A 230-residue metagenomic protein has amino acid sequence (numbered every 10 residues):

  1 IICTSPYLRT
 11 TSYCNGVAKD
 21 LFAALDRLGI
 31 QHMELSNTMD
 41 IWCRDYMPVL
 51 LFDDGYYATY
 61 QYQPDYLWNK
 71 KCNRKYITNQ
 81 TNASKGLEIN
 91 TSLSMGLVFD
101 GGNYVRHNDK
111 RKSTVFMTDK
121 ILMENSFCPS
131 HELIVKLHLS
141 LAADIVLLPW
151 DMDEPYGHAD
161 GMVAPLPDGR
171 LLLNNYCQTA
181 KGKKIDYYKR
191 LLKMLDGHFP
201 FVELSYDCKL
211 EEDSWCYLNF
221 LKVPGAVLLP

Functional and structural regions predicted by a protein language model:
I1-P230: The feature marks the mature, well-folded catalytic cores of soluble enzymes
